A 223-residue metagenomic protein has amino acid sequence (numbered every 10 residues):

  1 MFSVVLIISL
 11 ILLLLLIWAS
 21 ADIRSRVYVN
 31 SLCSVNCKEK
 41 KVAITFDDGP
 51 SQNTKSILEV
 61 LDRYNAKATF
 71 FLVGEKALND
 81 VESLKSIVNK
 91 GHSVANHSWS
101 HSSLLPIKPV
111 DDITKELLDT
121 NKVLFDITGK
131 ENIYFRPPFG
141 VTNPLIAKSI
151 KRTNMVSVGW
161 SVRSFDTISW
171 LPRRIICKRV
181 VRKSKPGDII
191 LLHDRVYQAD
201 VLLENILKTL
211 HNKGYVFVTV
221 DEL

Functional and structural regions predicted by a protein language model:
M1-C33: N-terminal membrane-anchoring alpha-helices
S20, D200-L223: Binuclear metal-dependent phosphoesterase catalytic core
S20-K108, K115-V123, N132, V216: Active-site beta->alpha N-cap acidic-glycine motif
F46-D48, L72-G74, N96-S98, P137-F139 (+3 more regions): A cross-domain feature marking catalytic cores of carbohydrate-active enzymes and several ubiquitous metabolic/repair
I57, N79, W170, K208-N212: Catalytic-site microenvironment of enzymes that process N-acetyl-hexosamine-containing cell-wall polysaccharides
S103-I107, D111-G129, L145-S161, C177-V180: Soluble catalytic domains of enzymes that build or remodel membrane lipids, polysaccharides, and related
V141-N143, A147-K183, Y215-L223: His/Asp/Glu-enriched short active-site or ligand-binding loop at hydrolase and phosphoryl-transfer sites
